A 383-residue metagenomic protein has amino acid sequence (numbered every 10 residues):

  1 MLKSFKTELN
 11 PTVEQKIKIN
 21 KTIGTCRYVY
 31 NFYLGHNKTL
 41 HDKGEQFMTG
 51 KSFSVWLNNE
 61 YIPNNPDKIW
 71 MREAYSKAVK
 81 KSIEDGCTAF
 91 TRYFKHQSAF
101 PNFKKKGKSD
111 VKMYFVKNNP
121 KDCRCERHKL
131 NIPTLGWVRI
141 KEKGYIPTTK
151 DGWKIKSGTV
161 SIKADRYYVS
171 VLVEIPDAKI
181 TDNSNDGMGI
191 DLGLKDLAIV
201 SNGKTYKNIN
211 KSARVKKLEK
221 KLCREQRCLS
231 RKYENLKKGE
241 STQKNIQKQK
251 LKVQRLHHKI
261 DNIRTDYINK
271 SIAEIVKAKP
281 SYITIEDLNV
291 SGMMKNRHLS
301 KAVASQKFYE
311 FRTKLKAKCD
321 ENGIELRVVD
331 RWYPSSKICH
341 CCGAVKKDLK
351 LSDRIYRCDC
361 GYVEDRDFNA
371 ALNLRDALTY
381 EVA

Functional and structural regions predicted by a protein language model:
M1-K80: Gly/serine-rich nucleotide phosphate-binding loop at the start of the catalytic core of nucleotide/ADP-ribose-handling
K3, I17, T148-D151, K163-A383: Positively charged, helix-rich recognition surfaces that bind polyanionic ligands
S4-E8, W137, S157, G187: Well-ordered beta-strand positions in beta-sheet-rich domains
Y33, A78, S82-Y93, F368-L378 (+1 more regions): Stable alpha-helical structural segments in soluble proteins, enriched in small hydrophobic residues
L34-H41, F90, F94-P101, I175: Long, hydrophobic, amphipathic alpha-helical segments used as structural scaffolds
S52-K163: Acidic carboxylate diad motif detector
